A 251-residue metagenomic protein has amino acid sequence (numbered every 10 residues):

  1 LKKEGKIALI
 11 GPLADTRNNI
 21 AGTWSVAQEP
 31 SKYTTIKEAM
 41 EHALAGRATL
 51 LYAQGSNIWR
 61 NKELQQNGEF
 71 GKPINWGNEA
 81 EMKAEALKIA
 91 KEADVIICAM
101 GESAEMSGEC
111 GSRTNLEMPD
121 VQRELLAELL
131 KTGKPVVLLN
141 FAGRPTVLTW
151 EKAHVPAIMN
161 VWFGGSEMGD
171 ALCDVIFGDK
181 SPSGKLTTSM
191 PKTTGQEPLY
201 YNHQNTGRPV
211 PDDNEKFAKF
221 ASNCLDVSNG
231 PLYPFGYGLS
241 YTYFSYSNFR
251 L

Functional and structural regions predicted by a protein language model:
L1-G22, Q28-K37, E41-R47, L51-I74 (+1 more regions): Secreted, periplasmic, or luminal enzymes acting at the cell surface/secretory milieu
L1-G5, W76, A80-K83, L87 (+1 more regions): Cofactor-pocket helix-loop regions in the catalytic cores of large enzyme subunits
N18-G22, M100-D120: Glycine/threonine-rich flexible loop motifs
E29-Y33, E79, K83, A90 (+2 more regions): Solvent-exposed, acidic/flexible segments
K72-N78, T114-E117: Short, flexible loop segments at the rims of nucleotide/cofactor-binding pockets, characterized by
A93: An anion/phosphate-binding loop that grips the pyrophosphate of nucleotide cofactors and donors
Q122-L126, V136-L138, I158, L172: Extended, hydrophobic alpha-helical segments in both membrane/secreted and soluble proteins
